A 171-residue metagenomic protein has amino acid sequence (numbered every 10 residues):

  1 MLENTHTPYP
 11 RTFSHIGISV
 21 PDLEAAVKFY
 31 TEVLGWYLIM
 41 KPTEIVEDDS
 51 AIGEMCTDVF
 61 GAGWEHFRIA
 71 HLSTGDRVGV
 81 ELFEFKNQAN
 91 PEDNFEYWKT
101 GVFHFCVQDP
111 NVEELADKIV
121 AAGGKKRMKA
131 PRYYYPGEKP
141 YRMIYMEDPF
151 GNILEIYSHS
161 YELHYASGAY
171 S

Functional and structural regions predicted by a protein language model:
M1-Y9, I18, K41, V80 (+1 more regions): Vicinal oxygen chelate
H6-P10, F95-K99: Short, flexible turn/loop "capping" segments at secondary-structure junctions
R11-H15, F67, T100-H104, Y141: Short, solvent-exposed beta-strand edge segments and adjacent coil->beta transition regions
S19-R77, G137-K139: Core segments of cupin and vicinal oxygen chelate
V46, N87, S160-L163: A short acidic/small-residue loop/turn micro-motif
G53-E54, E96-T100, S171: Short glycine/proline- and charge-enriched loop/turn segments that cap or connect secondary-structure elements
